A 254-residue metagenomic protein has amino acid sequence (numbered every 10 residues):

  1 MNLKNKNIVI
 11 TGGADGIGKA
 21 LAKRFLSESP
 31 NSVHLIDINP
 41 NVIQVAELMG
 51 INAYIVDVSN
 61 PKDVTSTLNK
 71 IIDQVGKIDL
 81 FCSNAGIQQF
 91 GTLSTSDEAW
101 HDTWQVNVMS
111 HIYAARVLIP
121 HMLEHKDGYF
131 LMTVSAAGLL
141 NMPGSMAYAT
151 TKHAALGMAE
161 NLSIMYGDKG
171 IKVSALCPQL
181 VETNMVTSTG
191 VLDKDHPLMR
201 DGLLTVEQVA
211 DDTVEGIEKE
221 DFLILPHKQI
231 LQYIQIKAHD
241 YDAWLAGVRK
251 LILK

Functional and structural regions predicted by a protein language model:
A14-D15: Conserved glycine-rich cofactor-binding loop
Y54-S66, D97: The beta1-alpha1 cofactor-binding region of Rossmann-like NAD(H)/NADP(H)-dependent oxidoreductases
I87-H101, G144-A147: Conserved mid-core segment of classical short-chain dehydrogenase/reductases
A115, T151: Active-site helix of classical SDR
S135: Residue(s) in the substrate-gating loop at a strand-loop-helix junction that position the organic substrate next
L140, N161-K172: Active-site-adjacent segment of SDR/Rossmann-fold oxidoreductases
D193, M199-K254: C-terminal tail/cap regions
